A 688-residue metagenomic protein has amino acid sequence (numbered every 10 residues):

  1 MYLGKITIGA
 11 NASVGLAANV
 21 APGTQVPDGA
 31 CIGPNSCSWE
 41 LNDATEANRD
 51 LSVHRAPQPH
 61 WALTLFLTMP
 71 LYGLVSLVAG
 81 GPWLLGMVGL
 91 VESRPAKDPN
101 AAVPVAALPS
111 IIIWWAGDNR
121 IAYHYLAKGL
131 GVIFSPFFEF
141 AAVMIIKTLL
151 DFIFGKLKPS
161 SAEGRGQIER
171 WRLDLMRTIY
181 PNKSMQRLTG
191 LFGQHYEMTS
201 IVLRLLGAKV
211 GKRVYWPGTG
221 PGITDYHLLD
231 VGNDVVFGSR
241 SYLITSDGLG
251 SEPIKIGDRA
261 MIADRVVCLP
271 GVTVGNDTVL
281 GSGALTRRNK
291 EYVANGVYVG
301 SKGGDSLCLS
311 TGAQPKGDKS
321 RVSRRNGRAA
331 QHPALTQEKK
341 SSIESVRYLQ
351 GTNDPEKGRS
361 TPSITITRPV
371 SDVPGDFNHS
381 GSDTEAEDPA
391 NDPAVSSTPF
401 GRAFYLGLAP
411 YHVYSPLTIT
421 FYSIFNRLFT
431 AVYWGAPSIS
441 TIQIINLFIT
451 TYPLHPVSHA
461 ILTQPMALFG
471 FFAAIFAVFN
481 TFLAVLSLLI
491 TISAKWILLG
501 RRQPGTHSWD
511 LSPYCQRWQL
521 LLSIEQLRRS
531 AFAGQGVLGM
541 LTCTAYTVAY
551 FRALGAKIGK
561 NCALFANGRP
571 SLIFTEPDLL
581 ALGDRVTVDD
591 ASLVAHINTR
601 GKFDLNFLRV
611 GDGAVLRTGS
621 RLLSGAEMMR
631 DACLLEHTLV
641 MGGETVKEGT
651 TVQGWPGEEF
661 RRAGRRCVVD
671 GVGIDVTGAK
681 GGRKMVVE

Functional and structural regions predicted by a protein language model:
M1-L77, G81, V88-A101, L229 (+4 more regions): Glycine-rich hexapeptide-repeat left-handed beta-helix
R55-K147, F400, F404-T491, E688: Alpha-helical bilayer-embedded segments of polytopic membrane proteins, i.e., transmembrane/intramembrane helices
L90, R94, G131, V143 (+11 more regions): Alpha-helical transmembrane segments of integral membrane proteins
P136-F140, M144, T148-D151, G155 (+4 more regions): Terminal targeting and flexible regions in eukaryotic proteins, enriched in but not limited to LRR-containing proteins
K147, D151-I223, G505-S571: Extended, small-residue-rich solenoid/repeat segments and analogous flexible loops that form exposed scaffolds
L157, S161, L483, T491 (+1 more regions): Membrane-embedded alpha-helical segments and the immediately adjacent membrane-proximal loops of multi-pass integral
S200-L203, G222, I244-L249, A549 (+2 more regions): Active-site-adjacent structural elements in folded domains
S571-T575, G643-E644: Short glycine-biased active-site loop of nucleotidyltransferases that positions the nucleotide triphosphate and helps
